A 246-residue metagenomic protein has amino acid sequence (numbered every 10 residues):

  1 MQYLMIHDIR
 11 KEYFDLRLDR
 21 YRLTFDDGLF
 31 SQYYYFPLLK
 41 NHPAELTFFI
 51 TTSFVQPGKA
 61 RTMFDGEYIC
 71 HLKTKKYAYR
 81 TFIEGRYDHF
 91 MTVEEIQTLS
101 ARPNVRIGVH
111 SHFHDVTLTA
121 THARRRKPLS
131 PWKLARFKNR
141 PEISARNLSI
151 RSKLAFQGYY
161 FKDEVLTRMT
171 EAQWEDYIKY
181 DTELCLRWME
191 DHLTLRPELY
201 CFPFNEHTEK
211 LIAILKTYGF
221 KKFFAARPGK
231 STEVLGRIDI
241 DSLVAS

Functional and structural regions predicted by a protein language model:
M1-F25, L29-Q32, H42, T119-S246: C-terminal active-site subregion of NodB/CE4 polysaccharide deacetylases
Y3-S130: Active-site beta->alpha N-cap acidic-glycine motif
